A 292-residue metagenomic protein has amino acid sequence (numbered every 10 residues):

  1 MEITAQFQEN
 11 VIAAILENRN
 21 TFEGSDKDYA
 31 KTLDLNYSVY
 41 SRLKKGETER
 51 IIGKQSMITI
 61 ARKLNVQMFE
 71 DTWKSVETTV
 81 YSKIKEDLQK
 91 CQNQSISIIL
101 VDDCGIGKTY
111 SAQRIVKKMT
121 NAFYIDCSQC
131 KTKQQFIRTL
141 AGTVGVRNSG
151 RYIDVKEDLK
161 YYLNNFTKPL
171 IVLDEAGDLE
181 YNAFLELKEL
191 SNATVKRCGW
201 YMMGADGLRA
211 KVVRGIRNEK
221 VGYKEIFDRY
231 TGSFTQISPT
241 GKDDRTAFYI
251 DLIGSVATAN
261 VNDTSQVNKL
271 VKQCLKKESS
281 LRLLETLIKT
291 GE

Functional and structural regions predicted by a protein language model:
M1-V66, E225-D228, G232-F234, S238-E292: C-terminal alpha-helical "lid" subdomain
N65-T79: Short C-terminal boundary/hinge segments that cap the last helix of small helical domains
S75-N93: Pre-Walker A adenine-sensing motif
N93-R114, S128-Q129: Walker A/P-loop nucleotide-binding motif
D102-C104, N192-G222: Sensor-1/coupling segment of RecA-like P-loop NTPase cores
R114-K118, V221-Y230: Short, conserved catalytic or adaptor-binding loops enriched in Gly and charged residues
M119-Q129: Conserved catalytic segments around the Walker B and adjacent sensor/switch elements of P-loop NTPase domains
T132-R138, R147-G199, V221-F227, Q236-I288: Mid-core helix/loop region of P-loop NTP-binding domains shared across ATPases and GTPases
